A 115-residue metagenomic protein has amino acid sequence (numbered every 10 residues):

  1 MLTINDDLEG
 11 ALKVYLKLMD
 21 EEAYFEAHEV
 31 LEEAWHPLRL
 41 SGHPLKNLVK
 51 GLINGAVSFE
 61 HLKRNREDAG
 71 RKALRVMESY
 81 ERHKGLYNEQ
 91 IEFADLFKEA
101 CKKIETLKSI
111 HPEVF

Functional and structural regions predicted by a protein language model:
D7, H43-K50: Residues that mark the junctions of alpha-helical repeat units in TPR/alpha-solenoid scaffolds
Y15, G51, A56-S58: Conserved small-residue packing positions in alpha-helical repeats and bundles
Y24-F25, R66-E67, A73: TPR-repeat structural position
H28, E32-H36, L74-G85: Amphipathic alpha-helical segments of tetratricopeptide repeats
R39-L45, G85-E89: Flexible helix-coil transition and linker loops at the boundaries of alpha-helical arrays
A94-F115: Terminal, low-structured helical/coil segments at or just beyond the last alpha-helical repeat
